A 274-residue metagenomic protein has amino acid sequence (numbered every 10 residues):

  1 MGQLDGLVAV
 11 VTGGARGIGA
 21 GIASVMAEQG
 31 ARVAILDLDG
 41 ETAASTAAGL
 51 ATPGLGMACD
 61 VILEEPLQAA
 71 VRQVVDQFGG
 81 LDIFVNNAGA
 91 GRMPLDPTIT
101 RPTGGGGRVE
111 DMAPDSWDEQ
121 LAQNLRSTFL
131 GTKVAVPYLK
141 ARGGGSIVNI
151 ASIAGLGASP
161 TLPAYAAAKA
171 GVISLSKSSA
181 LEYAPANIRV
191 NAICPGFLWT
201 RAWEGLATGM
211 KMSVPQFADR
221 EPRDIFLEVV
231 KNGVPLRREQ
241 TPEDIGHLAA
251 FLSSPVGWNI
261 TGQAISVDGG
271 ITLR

Functional and structural regions predicted by a protein language model:
Q3-V33, S179: Canonical Rossmann dinucleotide-binding motif of NAD(H)/NADP(H)-dependent dehydrogenases/reductases, specifically
L95-V109, A113-L121, V230: Substrate-binding pocket helix/loop in short-chain dehydrogenase/reductase
T132, A168, S176: Active-site helix of classical SDR
P137, L181-E182, W258: Alpha-helical segment proximal to the catalytic Tyr-Lys
S152: Residue(s) in the substrate-gating loop at a strand-loop-helix junction that position the organic substrate next
G157, L236, A249-A250, V256 (+1 more regions): Short C-terminal tail/terminal secondary-structure segment of NAD(P)H-dependent dehydrogenase/reductase domains
A184, R189, I260-G262: Short, small/polar-rich loop/turn modules that mediate ligand/substrate recognition or access, typified
